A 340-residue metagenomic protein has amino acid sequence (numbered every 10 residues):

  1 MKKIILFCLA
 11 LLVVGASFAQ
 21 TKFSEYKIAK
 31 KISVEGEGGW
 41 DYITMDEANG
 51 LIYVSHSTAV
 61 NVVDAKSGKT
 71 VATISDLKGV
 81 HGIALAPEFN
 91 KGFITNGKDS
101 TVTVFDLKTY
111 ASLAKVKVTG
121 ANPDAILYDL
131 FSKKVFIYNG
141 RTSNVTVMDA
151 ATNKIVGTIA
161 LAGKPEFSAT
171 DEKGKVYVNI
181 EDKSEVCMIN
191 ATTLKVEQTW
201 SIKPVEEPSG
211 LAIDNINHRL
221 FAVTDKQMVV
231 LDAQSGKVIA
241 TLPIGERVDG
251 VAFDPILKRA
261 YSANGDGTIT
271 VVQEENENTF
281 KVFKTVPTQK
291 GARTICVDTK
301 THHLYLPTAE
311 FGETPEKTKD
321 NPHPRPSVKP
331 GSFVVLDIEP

Functional and structural regions predicted by a protein language model:
M1-I4: Positively charged n-region of N-terminal signal peptides that target proteins for export
A10-G15, A19-P340: Predominantly soluble domains enriched in secretory-pathway, periplasmic, or organellar proteins
